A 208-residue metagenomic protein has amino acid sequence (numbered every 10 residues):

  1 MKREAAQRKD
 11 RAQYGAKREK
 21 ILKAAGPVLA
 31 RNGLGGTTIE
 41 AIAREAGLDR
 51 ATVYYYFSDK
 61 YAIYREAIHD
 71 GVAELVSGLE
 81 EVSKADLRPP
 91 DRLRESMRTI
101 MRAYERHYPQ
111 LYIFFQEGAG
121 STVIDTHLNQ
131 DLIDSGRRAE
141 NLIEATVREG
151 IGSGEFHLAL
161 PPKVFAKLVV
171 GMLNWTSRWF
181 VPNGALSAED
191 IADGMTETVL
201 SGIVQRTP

Functional and structural regions predicted by a protein language model:
M1-A16, T207-P208: N-terminal intrinsically disordered/low-complexity leader segments
K17, I21-L29, I100, V199: Short hydrophobic clusters on alpha-helical segments that form packing/core surfaces in small helical domains
K17-A25, I42, A67-G71, L75 (+2 more regions): Generic hydrophobic, amphipathic alpha-helix propensity
K20, V28-A62, E66: Helix-turn-helix
E66, E80-P109, P162, A166-V169: Hydrophobic alpha-helical connector segments
K84-D86, D125, G136-F165, F180-N183 (+1 more regions): Hydrophobic alpha-helical bundle segments that form small-molecule/ligand-binding pockets
P90-R94, Q130-S135, G152-L168, L186-D193: All-alpha amphipathic helical-bundle segments outside canonical DNA-binding/catalytic cores that form hydrophobic
R102, R106-E144, E155: Short secondary-structure transition hinges
